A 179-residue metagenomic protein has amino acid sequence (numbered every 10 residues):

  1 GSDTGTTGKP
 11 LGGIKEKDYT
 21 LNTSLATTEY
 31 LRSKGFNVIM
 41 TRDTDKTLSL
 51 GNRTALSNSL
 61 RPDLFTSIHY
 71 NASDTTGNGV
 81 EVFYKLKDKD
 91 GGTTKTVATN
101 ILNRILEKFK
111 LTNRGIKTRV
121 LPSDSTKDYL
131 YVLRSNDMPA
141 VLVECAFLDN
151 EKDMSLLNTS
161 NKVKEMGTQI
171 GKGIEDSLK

Functional and structural regions predicted by a protein language model:
G1-L56, L60: Active-site histidine-acidic residue metal-binding/catalytic motifs, centered on HxH/HExxH-like signatures
S2-T4, D43-L48, Y70-T76, K87-G91 (+3 more regions): Solvent-exposed loop/turn segments at secondary-structure junctions within structured extracellular/periplasmic domains
T4-K15, A72-N100, K108: A short, glycine/acidic-enriched catalytic loop
G8, L60, L64-S67, N71-D74 (+1 more regions): Active-site-adjacent mobile loop/cap segments within catalytic or ligand-binding domains
L21-S24, T28, T54, T94-L102 (+3 more regions): Extracytoplasmic/secreted envelope proteins and their assembly/folding machinery, especially bacterial periplasmic
L25-F36, N58-P62, Y70, L102-L111 (+2 more regions): Sec-exported extracytoplasmic/periplasmic mature domains
K34-F36, N78-V80, P139-V141: Envelope-exposed proteins and targeting segments
M40, G115-T118: A structural preference for short, hydrophobic beta-strand core positions in alpha/beta folds
